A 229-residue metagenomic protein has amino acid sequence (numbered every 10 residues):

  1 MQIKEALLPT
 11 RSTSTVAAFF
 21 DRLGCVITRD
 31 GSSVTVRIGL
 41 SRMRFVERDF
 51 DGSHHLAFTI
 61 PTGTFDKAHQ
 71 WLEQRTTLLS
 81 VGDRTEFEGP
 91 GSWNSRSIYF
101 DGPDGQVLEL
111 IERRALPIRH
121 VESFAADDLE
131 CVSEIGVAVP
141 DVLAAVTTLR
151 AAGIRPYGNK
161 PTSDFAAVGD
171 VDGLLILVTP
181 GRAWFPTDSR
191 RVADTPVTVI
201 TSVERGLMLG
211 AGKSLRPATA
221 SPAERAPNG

Functional and structural regions predicted by a protein language model:
M1-I3, P9-R29, R37-G82, D101-G229: Glyoxalase I/VOC metalloenzyme domain signal
T85-E88: Surface-exposed loop and turn segments in beta-propeller and other repeat-based domains that flank or scaffold
S92-S95: Short, small/polar residue-rich loop motifs at catalytic or cofactor-binding pockets
